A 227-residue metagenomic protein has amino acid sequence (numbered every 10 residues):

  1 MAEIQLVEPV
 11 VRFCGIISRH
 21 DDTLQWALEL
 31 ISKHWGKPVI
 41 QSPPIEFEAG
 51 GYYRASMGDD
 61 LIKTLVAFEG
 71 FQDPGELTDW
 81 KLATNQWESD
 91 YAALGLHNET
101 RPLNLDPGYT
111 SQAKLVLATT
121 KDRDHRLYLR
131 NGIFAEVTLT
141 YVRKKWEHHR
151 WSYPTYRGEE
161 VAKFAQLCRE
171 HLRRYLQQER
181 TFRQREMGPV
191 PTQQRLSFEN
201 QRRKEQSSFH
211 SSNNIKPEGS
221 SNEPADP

Functional and structural regions predicted by a protein language model:
A2-G15, P44-G50, Q72-A92, N98-T100 (+1 more regions): Long, contiguous binding/interaction regions
A2-P38: An N-terminal domain-start capping segment
S32-K81: Short, surface-exposed acidic-centric catalytic microdomains
R183-R185, R195, R202-R203: Basic polycationic patches enriched in arginine
M187-V190, I215: Short hydrophobic transmembrane-like helices used for membrane targeting/insertion
N200-K204, S208-P227: Long, low-complexity, intrinsically disordered segments
